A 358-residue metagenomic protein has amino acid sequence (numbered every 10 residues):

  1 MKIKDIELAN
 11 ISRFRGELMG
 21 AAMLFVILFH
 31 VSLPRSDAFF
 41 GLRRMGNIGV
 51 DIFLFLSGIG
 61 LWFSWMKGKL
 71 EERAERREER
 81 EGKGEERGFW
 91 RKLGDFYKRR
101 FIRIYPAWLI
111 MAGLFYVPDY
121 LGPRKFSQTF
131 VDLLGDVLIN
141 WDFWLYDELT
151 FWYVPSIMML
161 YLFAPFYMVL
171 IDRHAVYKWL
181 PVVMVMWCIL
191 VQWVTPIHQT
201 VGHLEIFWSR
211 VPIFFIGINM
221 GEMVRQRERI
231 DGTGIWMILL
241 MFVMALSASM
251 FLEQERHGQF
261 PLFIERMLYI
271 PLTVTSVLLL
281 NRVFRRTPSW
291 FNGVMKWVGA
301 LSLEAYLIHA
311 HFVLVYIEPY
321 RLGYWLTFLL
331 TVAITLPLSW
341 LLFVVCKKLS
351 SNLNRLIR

Functional and structural regions predicted by a protein language model:
M1-W187, I230, I235-I238, S289-F291 (+3 more regions): Membrane-cytosol interface segments of multi-pass membrane proteins, especially ER/Golgi lipid-handling enzymes
G20, F89, Q199, E222-R225: Long, hydrophilic "mature protein body" segments
L28-S36, W187-T200, A245-H257, H311-V313: C-terminal ends of transmembrane alpha-helices and the immediately adjacent extracellular/lumenal or cytosolic loop
P106, I110-F115, I197-I206, H309: Charged/polar, low-hydrophobicity segments characteristic of intrinsically disordered regions and flexible loops
M158, H309-A310: Transmembrane helices and adjacent periplasmic/lumenal helix-loop junctions of polyprenol-phosphate-dependent
M159, A164-Y167, W193-I218: Hydrophobic, aromatic-enriched interface-forming segments
L162-F166, F215-M223, L279, L341-V344: Amphipathic alpha-helical segments that form well-ordered structural scaffolds and often line/cohere around active
G202-I216, E222-E304, H311-T331: Alpha-helical transmembrane segments and terminal signal-anchor/GPI-anchor hydrophobic tails, characterized by long
